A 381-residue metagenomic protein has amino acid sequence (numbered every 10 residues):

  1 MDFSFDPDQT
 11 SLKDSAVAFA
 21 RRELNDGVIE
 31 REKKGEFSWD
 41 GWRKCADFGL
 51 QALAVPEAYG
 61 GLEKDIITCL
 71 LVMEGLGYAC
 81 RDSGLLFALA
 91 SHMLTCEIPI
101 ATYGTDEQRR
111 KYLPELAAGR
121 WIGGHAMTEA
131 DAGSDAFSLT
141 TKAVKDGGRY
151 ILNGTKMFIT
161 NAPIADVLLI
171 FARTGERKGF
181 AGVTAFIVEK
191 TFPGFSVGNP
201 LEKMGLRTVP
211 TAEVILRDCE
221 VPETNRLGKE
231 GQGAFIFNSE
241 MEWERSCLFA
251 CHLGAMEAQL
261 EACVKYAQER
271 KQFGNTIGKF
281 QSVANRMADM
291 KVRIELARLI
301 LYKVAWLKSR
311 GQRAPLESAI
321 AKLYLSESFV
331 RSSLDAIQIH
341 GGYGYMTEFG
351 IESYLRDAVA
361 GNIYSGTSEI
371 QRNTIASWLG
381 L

Functional and structural regions predicted by a protein language model:
M1-S83, L89, Y103-Q108, E115-R120 (+4 more regions): Alpha-helical interface subdomain recognition
K64-D65, D135-F137, N161-D166, G179-G182 (+2 more regions): Short glycine/proline-enriched turns and hinge-like loops at secondary-structure junctions
L89, D131-S134, F158-N161, T174-R177 (+1 more regions): Short Gly/Pro-enriched turn/cap motifs at secondary-structure boundaries
L94-Y103: Helix-loop "lid/cap" segments that line or gate small-molecule binding pockets
G119-M127: A short, Trp-centered hydrophobic/proline-enriched beta-strand micro-motif
S138, P193-P222: Flexible, small-/acidic-enriched active-site or ligand-binding loops
G148-R149, N153-V197: A short core secondary-structure module
I215-S239: A short, charged helix-loop
